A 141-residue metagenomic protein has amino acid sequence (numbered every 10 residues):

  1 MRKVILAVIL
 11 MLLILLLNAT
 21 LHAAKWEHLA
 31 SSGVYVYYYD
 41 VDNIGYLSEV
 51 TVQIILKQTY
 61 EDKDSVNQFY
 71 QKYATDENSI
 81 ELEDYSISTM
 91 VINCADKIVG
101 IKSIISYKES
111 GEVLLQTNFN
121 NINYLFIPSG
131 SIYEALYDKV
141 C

Functional and structural regions predicted by a protein language model:
M1-V4: Positively charged n-region of N-terminal signal peptides that target proteins for export
V8-L16: Bacterial N-terminal signal peptides
T20-C141: N-terminal secretory-pathway/extracellular module detecting exported/lumenal segments and adjacent signal-anchor/first
